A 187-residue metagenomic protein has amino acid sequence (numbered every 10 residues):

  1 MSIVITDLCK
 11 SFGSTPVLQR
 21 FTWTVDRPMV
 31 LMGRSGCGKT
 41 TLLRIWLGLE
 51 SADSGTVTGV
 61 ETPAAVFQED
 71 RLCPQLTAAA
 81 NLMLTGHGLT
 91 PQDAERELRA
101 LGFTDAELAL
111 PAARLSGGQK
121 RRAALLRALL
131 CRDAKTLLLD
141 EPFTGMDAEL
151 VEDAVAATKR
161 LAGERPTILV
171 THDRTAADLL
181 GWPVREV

Functional and structural regions predicted by a protein language model:
M1-F21, S51: A short, flexible loop at the N-terminus of ABC-type nucleotide-binding domains that lies
L47: Helix-to-loop junction immediately C-terminal to a conserved catalytic motif
E69, Q75-D93: Q-loop/switch helix immediately C-terminal to the Walker
P91-E107, L129: Conserved ABC ATPase "signature" region
P111, E141-P142: Walker B catalytic motif
P111-L115, Q119: Conserved ABC ATPase signature
L125-L126: Hydrophobic anchor residue at the start of the ABC signature
D140, D147: ABC-family nucleotide-binding domains
